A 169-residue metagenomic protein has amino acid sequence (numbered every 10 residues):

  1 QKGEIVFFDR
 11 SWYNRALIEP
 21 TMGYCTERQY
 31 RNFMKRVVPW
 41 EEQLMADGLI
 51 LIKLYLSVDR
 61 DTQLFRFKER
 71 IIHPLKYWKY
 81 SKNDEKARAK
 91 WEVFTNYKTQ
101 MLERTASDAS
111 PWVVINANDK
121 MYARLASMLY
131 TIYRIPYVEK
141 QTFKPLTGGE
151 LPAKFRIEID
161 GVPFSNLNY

Functional and structural regions predicted by a protein language model:
Q1-S11: Conserved two-lobed SF2 helicase motor
K2-G3, K35-V38, E42, I52 (+3 more regions): N-terminal targeting/trafficking signals and adjacent low-complexity tails
R10-S11, Y55-R60, N118: A short beta-strand-to-loop transition that corresponds to the Sensor-1 phosphate-sensing loop of AAA+ P-loop ATPases
W12-Y13, E69-I71, Q100: Short hydrophobic/aromatic-rich motifs at helix boundaries and adjacent loops
R15, Q63, Y122: Conserved protein kinase catalytic core
I18-R36, M45-N96, K144-T147: A glycine- and Lys/Arg-enriched "phosphate-lid" helix/loop adjacent to the NTP-binding pocket of small-molecule kinases
